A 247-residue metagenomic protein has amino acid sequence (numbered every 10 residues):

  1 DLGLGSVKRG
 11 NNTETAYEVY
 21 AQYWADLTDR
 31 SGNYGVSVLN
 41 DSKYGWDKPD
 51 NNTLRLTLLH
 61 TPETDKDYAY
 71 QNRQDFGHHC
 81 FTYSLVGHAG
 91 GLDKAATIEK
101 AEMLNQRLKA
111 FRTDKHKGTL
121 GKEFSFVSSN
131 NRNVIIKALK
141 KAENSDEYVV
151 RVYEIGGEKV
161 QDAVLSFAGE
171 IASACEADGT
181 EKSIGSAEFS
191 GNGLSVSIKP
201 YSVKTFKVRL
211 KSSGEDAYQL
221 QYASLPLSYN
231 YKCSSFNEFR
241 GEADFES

Functional and structural regions predicted by a protein language model:
D1-S247: C-terminal (or distal) subdomains of carbohydrate-active enzymes
